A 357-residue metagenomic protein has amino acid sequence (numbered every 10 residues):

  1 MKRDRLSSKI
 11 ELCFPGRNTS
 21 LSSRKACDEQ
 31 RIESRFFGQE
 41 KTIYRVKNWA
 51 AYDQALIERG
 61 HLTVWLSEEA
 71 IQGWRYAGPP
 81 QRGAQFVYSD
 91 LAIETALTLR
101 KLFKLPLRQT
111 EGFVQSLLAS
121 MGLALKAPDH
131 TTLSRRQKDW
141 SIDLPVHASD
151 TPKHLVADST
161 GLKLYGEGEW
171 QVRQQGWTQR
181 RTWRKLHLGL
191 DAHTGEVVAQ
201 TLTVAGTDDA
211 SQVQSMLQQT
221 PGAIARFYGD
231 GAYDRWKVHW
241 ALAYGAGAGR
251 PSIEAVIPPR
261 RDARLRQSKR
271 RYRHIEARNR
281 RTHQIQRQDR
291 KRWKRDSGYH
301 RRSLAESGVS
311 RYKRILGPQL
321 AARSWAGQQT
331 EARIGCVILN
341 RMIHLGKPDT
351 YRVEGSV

Functional and structural regions predicted by a protein language model:
K2, L6-G83, T95, L99 (+3 more regions): Charged, often Cys/His-bearing segments associated with DNA-binding zinc-finger transcription factors
Q30-R31, G38-K41, R45, G231-R314 (+2 more regions): Helix-centered, glycine/charged polyanion-binding patches within enzymatic domains that contact phosphate-containing
T42-A50, Q54, G60-V64, E69-Q72 (+10 more regions): Flexible, active-site-adjacent loop/turn segments at secondary-structure boundaries
A55, W65, R136, D143 (+4 more regions): Residues that form generic nucleotide/phosphate-binding pockets
G78-E94, L102-R108, G112, S116-A119 (+6 more regions): Polybasic low-complexity intrinsically disordered regions
D90, E94, T98-L102, R290-V357: Basic, amphipathic alpha-helical segments enriched in Lys/Arg and hydrophobic/aromatic residues
